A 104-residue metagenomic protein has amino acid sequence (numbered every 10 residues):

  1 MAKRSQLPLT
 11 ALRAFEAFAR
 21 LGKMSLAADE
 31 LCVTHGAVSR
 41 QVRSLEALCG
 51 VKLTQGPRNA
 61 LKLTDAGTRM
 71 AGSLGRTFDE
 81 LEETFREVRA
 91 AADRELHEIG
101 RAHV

Functional and structural regions predicted by a protein language model:
A17-C32: Short helix-boundary/capping micro-motifs
K23-M24, V42, G56: Helix-turn-helix DNA-binding elements, focusing on the entry/boundary residues of the two helices that contact DNA
D29, A47, T68: Alpha-helical residues within the helix-turn-helix
T34, Q41-S44: Residues within the DNA-recognition helix of helix-turn-helix
E46-L63: A short LG(V/I)-centered, amphipathic sequence patch enriched for acidic residue(s) preceding the LG motif
L48-C49, M70-A92: Alpha-helical linker/hinge and terminal dimerization helices associated with HTH transcriptional regulators
R89-H103: Interdomain hinge and pocket-entrance segments immediately C-terminal to HTH DNA-binding domains
